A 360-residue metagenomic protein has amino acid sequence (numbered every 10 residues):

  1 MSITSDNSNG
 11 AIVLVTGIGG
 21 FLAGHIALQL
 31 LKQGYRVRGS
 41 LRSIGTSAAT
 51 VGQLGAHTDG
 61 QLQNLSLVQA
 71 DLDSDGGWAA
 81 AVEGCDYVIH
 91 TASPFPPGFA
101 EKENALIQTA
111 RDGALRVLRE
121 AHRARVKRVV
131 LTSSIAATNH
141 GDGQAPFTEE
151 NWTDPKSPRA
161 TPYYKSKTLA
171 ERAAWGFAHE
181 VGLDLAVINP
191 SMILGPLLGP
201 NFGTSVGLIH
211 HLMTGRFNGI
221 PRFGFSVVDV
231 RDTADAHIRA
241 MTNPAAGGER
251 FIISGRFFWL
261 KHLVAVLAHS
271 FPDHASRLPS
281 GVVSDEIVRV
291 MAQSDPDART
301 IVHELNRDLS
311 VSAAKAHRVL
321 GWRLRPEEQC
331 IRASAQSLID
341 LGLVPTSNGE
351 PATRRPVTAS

Functional and structural regions predicted by a protein language model:
A11-Y35: N-terminal Rossmann NAD(P)H-binding glycine-rich loop of SDR-like oxidoreductase domains
G45-T46, G55-D112: NAD(P)H-binding glycine-rich loop region in Rossmannoid oxidoreductase-like domains and their noncatalytic homologs
H90, P94, A100-Y163: Conserved Rossmann-fold NAD(P)-dependent oxidoreductase catalytic core, especially the SDR/UDP-sugar
F99-A100, D154-R159, I193, G199-P200 (+2 more regions): A conserved pocket-lining segment of Rossmann-fold NAD(P)-dependent short-chain dehydrogenase/reductase
P158-L185: Active-site Tyr-X1-5-Lys
E180-D184, G195-L208, A240-F251: Glycine/proline-rich active-site loop of Rossmann-fold NAD(P)-dependent oxidoreductases
A236-T300, R318, E327-S360: Mid/C-terminal beta-alpha module of Rossmann-like enzyme folds, strongest in SDR-family dehydrogenases/epimerases
